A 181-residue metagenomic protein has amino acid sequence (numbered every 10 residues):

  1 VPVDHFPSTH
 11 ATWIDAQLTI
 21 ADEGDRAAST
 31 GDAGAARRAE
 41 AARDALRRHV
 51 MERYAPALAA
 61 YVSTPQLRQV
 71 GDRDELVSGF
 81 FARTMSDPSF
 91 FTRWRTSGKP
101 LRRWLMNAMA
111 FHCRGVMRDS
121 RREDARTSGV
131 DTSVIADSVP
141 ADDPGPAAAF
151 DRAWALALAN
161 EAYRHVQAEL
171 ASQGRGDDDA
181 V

Functional and structural regions predicted by a protein language model:
V1-V181: Intrinsic, short, N-terminal disordered tails of RNA polymerase sigma-factor systems
